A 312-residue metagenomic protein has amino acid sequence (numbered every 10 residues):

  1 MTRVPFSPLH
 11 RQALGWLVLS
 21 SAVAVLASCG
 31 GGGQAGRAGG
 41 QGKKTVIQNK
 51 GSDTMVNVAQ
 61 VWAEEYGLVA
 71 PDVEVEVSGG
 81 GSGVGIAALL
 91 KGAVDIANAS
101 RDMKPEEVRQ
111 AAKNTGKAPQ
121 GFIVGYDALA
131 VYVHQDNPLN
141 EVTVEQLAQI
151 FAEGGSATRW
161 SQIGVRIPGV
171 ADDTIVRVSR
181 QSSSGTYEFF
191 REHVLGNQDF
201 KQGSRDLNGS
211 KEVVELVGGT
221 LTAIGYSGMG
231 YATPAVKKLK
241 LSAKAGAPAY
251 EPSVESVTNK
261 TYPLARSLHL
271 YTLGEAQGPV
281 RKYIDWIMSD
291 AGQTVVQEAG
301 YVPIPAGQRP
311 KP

Functional and structural regions predicted by a protein language model:
M1-T45: Short, low-complexity disordered leader/linker segments with a strong preference for bacterial N-terminal type II
C29-D127, Y132-P312: Exported/periplasmic ABC-transporter solute-binding proteins
